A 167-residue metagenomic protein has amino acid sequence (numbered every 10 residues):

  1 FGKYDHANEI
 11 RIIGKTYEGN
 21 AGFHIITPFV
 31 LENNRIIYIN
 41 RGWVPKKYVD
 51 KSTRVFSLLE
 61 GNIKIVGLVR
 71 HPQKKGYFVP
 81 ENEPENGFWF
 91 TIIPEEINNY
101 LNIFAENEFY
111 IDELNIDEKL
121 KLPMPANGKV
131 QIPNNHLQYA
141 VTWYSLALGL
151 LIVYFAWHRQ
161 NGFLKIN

Functional and structural regions predicted by a protein language model:
F1-N167: Surface-exposed, charge/polar-rich loops and edge strands
